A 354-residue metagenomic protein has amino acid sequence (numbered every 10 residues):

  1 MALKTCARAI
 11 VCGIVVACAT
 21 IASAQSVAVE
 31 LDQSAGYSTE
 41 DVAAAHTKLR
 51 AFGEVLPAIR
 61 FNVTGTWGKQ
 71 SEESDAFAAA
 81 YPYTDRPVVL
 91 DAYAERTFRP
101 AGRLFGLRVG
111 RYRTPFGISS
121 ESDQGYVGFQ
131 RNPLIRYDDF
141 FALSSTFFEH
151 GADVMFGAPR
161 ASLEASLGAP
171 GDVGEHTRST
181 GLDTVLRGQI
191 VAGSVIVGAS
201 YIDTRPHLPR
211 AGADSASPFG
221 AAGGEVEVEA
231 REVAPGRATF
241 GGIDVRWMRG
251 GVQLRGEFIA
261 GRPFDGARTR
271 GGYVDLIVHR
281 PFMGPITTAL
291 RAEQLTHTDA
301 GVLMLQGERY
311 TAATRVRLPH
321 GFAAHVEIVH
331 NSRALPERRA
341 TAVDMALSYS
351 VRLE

Functional and structural regions predicted by a protein language model:
R8-T20: Bacterial N-terminal signal peptides
Q25-P170, T180-T184, G188-D203, V278-H279 (+3 more regions): Outer membrane beta-barrel
A28, A158-S162, V191-D299: Detector for outer-membrane/organellar transmembrane beta-barrel domains, recognizing the amphipathic beta-strand
S38-A43, A80-R86, A142-T146, E175-G181 (+4 more regions): Replace "Gram-negative outer membrane beta-barrel proteins" with "bacterial and organellar outer membrane beta-barrel
A45, V88-L90, A169, L182-T184 (+8 more regions): Transmembrane beta-barrel architecture of outer-membrane proteins
E72-D75, F116-E121, N132, G174-H176 (+4 more regions): Outer-membrane beta-barrel proteins
L276, R339-E354: Outer-membrane beta-barrel "beta-signal"
I277-H325, V329: C-terminal hydrophobic structural anchor segments that stabilize assembly/packing rather than catalytic chemistry
